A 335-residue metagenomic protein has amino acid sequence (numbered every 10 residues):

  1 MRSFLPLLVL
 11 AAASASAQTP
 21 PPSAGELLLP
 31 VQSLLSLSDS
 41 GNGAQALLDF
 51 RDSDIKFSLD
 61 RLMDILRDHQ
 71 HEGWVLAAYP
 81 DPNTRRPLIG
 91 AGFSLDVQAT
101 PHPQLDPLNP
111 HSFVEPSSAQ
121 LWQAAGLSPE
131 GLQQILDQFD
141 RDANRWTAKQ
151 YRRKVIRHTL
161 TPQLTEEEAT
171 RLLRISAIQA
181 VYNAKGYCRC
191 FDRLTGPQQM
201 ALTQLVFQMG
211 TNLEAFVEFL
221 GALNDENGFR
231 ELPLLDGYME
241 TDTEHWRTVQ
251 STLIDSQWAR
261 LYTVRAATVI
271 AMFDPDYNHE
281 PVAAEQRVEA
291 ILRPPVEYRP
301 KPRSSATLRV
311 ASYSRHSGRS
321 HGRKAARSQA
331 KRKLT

Functional and structural regions predicted by a protein language model:
M1-L7: Sec-dependent signal peptide recognition, specifically the positively charged N-region followed immediately by
L8-A17: Hydrophobic h-region of N-terminal signal peptides that target proteins for export in Gram-negative bacteria
T19-Q199, L232-T307: Acidic, aromatic-lined catalytic clefts of primarily extracellular/periplasmic carbohydrate-active enzymes that remodel
L194-E214: Hydrophobic/aromatic-rich, well-ordered segments within soluble, folded domains that form packed cores
N212-L223, L234: Short conserved catalytic/interaction loops centered on acidic-Pro-aromatic/His motifs
F219-G228, T252-L253: Long amphipathic alpha-helical assembly cores
R303-L334: Polycationic, low-complexity disordered segments in secreted or periplasmic proteins
